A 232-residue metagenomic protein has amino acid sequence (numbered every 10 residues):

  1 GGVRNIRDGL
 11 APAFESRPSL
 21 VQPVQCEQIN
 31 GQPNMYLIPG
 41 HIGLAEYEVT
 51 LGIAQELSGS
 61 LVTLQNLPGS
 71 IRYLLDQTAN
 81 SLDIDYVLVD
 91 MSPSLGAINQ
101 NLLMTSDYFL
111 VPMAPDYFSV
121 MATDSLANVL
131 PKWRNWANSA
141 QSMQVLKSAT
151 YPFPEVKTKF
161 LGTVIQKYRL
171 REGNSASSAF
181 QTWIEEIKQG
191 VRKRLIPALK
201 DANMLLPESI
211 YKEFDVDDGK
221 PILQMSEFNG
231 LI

Functional and structural regions predicted by a protein language model:
G1-S19: Walker A/P-loop NTP-binding active-site region of P-loop NTPases, recognizing the glycine-rich GxxxxGKT/S
F14-G31, Y36-V89, L95: Cytosolic-facing regulatory segments adjacent to core modules
I42-L44, D116-F118, Y168-R171: Conserved nucleotide-binding/hydrolysis micro-motifs of P-loop NTPases
L51-G52, E56-L57, L67-Y73, T123-G162: P-loop/Walker A phosphate-binding loop and immediately adjacent motor/lid segment at beta-alpha junctions
G59-Q65, Y108-D124: A mobile, often basic/glycine-rich helix-loop segment that functions as the active-site lid/recognition loop
S70, I98-D116: Inter-motif core of Ras-like GTPase G domains
M91, L95-I98, L102, A122: Helical "lid/switch" subdomain of P-loop NTPase nucleotide-binding domains
Q144-I232: C-terminal lobe/tail of nucleotide-utilizing enzymes
